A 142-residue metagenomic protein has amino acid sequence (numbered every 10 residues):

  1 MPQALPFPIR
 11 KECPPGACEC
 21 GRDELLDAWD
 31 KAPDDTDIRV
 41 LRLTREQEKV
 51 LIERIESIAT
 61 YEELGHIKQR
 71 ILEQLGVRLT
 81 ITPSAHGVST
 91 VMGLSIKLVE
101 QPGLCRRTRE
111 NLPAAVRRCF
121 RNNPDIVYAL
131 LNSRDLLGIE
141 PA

Functional and structural regions predicted by a protein language model:
M1-A142: Extreme N-terminal regulatory/targeting segments of RNA polymerase sigma factors
